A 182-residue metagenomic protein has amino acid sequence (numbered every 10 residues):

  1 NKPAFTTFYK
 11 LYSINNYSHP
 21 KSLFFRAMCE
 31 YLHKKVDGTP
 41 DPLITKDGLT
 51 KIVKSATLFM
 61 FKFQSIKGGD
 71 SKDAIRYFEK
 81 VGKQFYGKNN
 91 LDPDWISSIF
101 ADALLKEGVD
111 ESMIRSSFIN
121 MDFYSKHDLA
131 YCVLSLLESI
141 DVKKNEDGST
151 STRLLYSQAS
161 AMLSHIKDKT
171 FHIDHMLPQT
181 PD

Functional and structural regions predicted by a protein language model:
N1-E146: A cross-family structural signal marking well-folded subdomains
T7-I14, Q158-L163, K167: Generic recognition of flexible, low-complexity loop/linker segments
G38-T45, A159-M162, D182: Short helix/strand-bridging catalytic loops that position acidic/His residues to coordinate divalent metals and engage
S135-L163: Short, contiguous, well-ordered secondary-structure segments
S164-D182: Histidine-centered nuclease catalytic patch
